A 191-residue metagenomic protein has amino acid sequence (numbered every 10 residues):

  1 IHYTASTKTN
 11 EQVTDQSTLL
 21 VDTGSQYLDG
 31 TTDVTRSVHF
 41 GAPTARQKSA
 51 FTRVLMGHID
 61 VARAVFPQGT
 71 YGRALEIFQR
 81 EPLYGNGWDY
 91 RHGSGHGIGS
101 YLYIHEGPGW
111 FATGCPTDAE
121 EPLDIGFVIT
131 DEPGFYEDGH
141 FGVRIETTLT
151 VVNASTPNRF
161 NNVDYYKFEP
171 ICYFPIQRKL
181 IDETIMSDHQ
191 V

Functional and structural regions predicted by a protein language model:
I1-V191: Active-site neighborhoods and metal-handling regions in enzymes and metal-associated proteins
